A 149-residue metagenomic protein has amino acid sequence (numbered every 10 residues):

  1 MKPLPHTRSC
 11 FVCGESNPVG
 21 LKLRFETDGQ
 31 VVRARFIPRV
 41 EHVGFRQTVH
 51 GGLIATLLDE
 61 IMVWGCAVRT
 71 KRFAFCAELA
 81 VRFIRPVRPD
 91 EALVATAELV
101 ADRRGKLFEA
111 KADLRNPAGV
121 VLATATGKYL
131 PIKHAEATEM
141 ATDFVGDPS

Functional and structural regions predicted by a protein language model:
M1, V87-P89, V100-S149: HotDog/MaoC-like acyl-thioester-processing domains
M1-E41, A141, V145-S149: Non-catalytic linker/capping segments at the edges of enzyme domains
K2-P5, V40-E41, K71, L79 (+1 more regions): Short, functionally important structural connectors and interaction interfaces within domains
H6, V12-E15, T27, G44-Q47 (+4 more regions): Generic structural "secondary-structure junction" signal
L21, Q30, F75-A77, L93 (+2 more regions): Hydrophobic core residues within well-ordered beta-strands of beta-rich domains
R33-L57: A conserved, well-ordered hydrophobic junction motif at loop->secondary-structure transitions
A34-F36, L79-F83, A97, A112 (+1 more regions): A structural signal for short, well-ordered beta-strand segments
I61-L99: Hydrophobic beta-strand-centered segment that forms part of the acyl-chain substrate-binding groove
